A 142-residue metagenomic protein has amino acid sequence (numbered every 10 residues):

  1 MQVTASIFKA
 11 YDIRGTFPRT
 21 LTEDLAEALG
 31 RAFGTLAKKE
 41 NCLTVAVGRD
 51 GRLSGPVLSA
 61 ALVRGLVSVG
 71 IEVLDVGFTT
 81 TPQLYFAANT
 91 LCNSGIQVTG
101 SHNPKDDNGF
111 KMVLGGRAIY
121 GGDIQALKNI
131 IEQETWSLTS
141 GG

Functional and structural regions predicted by a protein language model:
M1-L62, S68-V69: An N-terminal, well-structured beta->alpha segment
G15, A26, G30, G34 (+5 more regions): Glycine-centered structural positions embedded in regular secondary structure
P18-L21, V76, I119: Pocket-edge positions in alpha/beta enzyme catalytic cores
E27-T35, P82, F86, Q125: Short, contiguous clusters of charged residues that form electrostatic/catalytic patches at enzyme active sites, used
T35-K39, I71, N129-S137: Generic secondary-structure signature for well-ordered alpha-helical cores
N41-G115: Ferredoxin-reductase
N108-G142: Gly/Ser/Thr-enriched, mixed-charge loops and adjacent short helices that form phosphate/oxyanion-binding elements
